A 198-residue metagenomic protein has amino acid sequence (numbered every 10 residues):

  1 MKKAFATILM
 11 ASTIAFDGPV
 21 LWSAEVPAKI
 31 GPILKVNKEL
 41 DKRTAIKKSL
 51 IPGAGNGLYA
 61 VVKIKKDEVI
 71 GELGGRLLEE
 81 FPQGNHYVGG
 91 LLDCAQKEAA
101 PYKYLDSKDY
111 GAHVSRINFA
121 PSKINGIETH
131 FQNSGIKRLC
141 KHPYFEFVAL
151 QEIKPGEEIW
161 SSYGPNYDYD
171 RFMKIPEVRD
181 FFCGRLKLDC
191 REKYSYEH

Functional and structural regions predicted by a protein language model:
M1-P19, S23: Classical Sec-dependent N-terminal signal peptides that target proteins to the secretory pathway
T7-I8, A45-K47, E146: Generic hydrophobic-segment detector
M10, F16, G53, E98 (+3 more regions): Generic detection of intrinsically disordered/low-complexity segments and helix-coil linkers/edges
V20, A100-Y102, E158: Short, low-complexity intrinsically disordered segments
V26-N133, V178-Y196: Catalytic cores of histone-lysine modification enzymes
P121, G126-H198: C-terminal SET catalytic tail plus cysteine-rich post-SET Zn-binding segment of SAM-dependent SET-domain
